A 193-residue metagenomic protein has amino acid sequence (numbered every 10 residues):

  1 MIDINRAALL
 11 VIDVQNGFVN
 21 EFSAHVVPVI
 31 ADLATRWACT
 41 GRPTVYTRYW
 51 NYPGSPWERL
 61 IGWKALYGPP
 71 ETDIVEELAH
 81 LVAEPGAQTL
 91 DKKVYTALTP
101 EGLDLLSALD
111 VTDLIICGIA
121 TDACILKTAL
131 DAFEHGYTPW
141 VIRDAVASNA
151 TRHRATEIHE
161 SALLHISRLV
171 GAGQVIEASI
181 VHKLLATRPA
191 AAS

Functional and structural regions predicted by a protein language model:
M1-R6, T35-T40, K64-S193: Active-site-adjacent betaalpha module
L9-I12: Acidic-leg catalytic submotif of subtilisin-like serine proteases
V14, R48-Y49, V94, R143: A cross-domain feature marking catalytic cores of carbohydrate-active enzymes and several ubiquitous metabolic/repair
Q15-F22: Short acidic, Gly/Ser-rich segments with clustered Asp/Glu that frequently serve as metal-coordination loops in enzyme
F22-W37: …and closely analogous acidic/polar surface helices at protein-protein or active-site interfaces in A-domain-like
S23-V26, L60-A65: Short glycine-enriched, charge-decorated loop/helix-capping segments at active-site entrances that position
W37-G54: Von Willebrand factor
S55-R59: Metal-dependent catalytic neighborhoods of phosphoester/phosphodiester hydrolases
